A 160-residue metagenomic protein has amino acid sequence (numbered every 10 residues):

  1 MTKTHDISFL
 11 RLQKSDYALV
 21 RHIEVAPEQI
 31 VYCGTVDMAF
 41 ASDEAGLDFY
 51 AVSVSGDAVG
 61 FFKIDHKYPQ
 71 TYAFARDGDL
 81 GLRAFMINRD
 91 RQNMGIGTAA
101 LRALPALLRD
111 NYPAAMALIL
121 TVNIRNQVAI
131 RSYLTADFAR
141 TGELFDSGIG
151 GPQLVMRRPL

Functional and structural regions predicted by a protein language model:
T2-D6, R11-A84, N88-D90, T98-A103 (+2 more regions): Acetyl-CoA-dependent GNAT
G78, P152-L154: Residues on conserved beta-strands of the protein kinase catalytic domain
N88-D90, M94, I124-R125: Active-site acidic-Proline motif in GNAT/NAT acetyltransferases
G95, Y112-P113, D137: Short glycine-rich hinge loops at helix-strand junctions in the catalytic core of two-component histidine kinases
T98, I124-G142: Conserved active-site alpha-helix within GNAT-family acetyltransferase domains
L108-T121: Conserved GNAT acetyl-CoA-binding A-motif
L118-I130, D146-G151, R158: Conserved beta-strand-loop-alpha-helix junction that forms the acyl-donor binding cleft
